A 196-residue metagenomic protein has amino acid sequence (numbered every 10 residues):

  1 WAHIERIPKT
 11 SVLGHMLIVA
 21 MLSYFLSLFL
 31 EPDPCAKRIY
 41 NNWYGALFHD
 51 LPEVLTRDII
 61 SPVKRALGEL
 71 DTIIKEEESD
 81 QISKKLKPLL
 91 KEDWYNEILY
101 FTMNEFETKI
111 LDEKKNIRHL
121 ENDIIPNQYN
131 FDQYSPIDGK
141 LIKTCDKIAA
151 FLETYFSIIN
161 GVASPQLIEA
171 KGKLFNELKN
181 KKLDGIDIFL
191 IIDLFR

Functional and structural regions predicted by a protein language model:
W1-R196: Alpha-helical, largely C-terminal catalytic domains that coordinate divalent metal ions via clustered Asp/Glu/His
